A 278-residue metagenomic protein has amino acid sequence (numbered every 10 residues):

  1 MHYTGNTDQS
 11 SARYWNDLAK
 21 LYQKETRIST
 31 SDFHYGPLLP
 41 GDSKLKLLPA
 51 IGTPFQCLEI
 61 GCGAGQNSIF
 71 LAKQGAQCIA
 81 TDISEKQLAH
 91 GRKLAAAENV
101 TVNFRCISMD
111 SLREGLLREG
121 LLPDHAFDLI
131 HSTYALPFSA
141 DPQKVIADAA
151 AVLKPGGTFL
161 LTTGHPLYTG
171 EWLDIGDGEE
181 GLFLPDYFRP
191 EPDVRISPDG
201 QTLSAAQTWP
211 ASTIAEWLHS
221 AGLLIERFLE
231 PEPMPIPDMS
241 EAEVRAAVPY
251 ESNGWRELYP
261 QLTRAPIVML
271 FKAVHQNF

Functional and structural regions predicted by a protein language model:
M1-T53, Q66-F70, L94, E232 (+1 more regions): Conserved class I S-adenosyl-L-methionine
L58-I60, A64-L116: Class I SAM-dependent methyltransferase SAM/SAH-binding core
H131: A conserved beta-strand element that flanks and buttresses the S-adenosyl-L-methionine
Y134-P137: Short catalytic micro-motifs in class I SAM-dependent methyltransferases
Q143-T158: A short glycine-rich, Lys/Arg-flanked "PGG" loop and its adjoining helix->strand segment in the class I
F159-P192: Conserved class I S-adenosyl-L-methionine
A205-F228: Short alpha-helix
A221, Y259-F278: Core SAM-dependent methyltransferase catalytic element
